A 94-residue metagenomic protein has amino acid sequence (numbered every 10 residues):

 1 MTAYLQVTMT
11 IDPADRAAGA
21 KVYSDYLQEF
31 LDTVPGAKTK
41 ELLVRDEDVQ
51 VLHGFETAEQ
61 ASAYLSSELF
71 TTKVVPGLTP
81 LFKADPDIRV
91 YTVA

Functional and structural regions predicted by a protein language model:
M1-V49, E56-L69, P80-A94: Short S/T/G/P-rich N-terminal loop/turn motif that feeds into the first structured element of a domain
T72-K73: A common structural junction motif
